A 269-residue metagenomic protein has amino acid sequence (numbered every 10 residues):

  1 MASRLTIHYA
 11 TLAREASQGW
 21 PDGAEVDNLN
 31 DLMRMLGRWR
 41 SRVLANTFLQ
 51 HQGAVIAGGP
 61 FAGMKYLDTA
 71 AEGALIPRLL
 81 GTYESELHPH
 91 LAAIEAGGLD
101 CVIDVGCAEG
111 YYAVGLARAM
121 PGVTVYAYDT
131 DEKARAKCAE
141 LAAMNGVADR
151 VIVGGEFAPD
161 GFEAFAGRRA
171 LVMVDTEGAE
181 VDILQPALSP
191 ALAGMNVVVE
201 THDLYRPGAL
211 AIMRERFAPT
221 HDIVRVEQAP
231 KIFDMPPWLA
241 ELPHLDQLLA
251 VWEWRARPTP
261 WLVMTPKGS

Functional and structural regions predicted by a protein language model:
A2-N30, L204-S269: Rossmann-like AdoMet/SAM-dependent catalytic core
Q50-S85: Class I SAM-dependent transferase core
G81-G98: Conserved alpha-helix/loop element of class I SAM-dependent methyltransferases that forms part of the SAM/SAH-binding
G98-A108: Conserved class I S-adenosyl-L-methionine
L116: Aromatic pocket-lining residues of Rossmann-like dinucleotide-binding sites
Y128-A179: S-adenosyl-L-methionine
A170-L171, D182-R214, A218: A short alpha/beta connector and helix-capping loop motif
